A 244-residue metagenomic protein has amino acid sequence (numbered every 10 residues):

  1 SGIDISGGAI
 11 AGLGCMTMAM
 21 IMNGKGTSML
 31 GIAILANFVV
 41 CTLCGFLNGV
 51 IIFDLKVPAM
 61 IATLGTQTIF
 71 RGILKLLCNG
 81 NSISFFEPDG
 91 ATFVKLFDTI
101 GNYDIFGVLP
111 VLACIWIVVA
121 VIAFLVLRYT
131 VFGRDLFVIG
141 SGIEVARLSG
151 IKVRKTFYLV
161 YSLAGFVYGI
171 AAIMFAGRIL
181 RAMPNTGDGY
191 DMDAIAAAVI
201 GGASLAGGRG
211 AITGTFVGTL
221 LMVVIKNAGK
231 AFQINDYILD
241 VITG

Functional and structural regions predicted by a protein language model:
S1-K25, L30, V50-V57, G202-I212: Single transmembrane alpha-helix segments in multi-pass membrane proteins
M20, F46, V50-D54, L77 (+5 more regions): Membrane-interface helix caps of multi-pass small-molecule transporters
G26-Q67, V217-G218: Alpha-helical transmembrane segments within multi-pass membrane transporters and channels
L30-I34, L43-N48, D104-A182: Helix-loop-helix "hairpin" substructures at the membrane interface of multi-pass membrane proteins
F38-C41, Q67-G72, A113-V126, Y161-A171 (+4 more regions): Hydrophobic core segments of alpha-helical transmembrane domains in multi-pass membrane transport and ion-translocation
A59-Y129, T156-L159, I179-P184, I238: Transmembrane helix-bundle core of multi-pass membrane transporters and related energy-transducing complexes
V121, S141, L148-K155, K226-G244: Cytosolic-side transmembrane-helix boundaries in multi-pass membrane proteins
S162, V167-Y168, R178-T243: Transmembrane alpha-helical segments in multi-pass inner-membrane proteins
